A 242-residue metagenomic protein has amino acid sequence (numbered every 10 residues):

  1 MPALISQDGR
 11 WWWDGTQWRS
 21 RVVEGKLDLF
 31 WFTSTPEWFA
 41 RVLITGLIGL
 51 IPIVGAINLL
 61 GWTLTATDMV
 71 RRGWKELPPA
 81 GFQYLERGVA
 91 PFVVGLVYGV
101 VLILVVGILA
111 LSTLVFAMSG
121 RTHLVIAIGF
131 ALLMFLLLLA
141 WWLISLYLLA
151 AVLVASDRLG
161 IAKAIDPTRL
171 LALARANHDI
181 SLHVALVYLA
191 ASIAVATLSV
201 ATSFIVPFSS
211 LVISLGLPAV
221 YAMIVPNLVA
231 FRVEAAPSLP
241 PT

Functional and structural regions predicted by a protein language model:
M1-G25: Signature of WW domains and closely related Tyr/Trp-rich beta-sheet microdomains in eukaryotic regulatory proteins
L4-Q7, K75-P79: Short, low-complexity cationic-aromatic patches
Q7-D8, G15-T16, L50, A117-G120 (+2 more regions): Short, flexible beta-strand-to-coil junctions
R21-R41, T45-R71, P78, F82-S145: Short, small/hydrophobic-residue-rich motifs at membrane-helix boundaries and re-entrant hairpins of integral membrane
D28-I48, P79-L104, L146-T197, V225 (+2 more regions): Interfacial aromatic "cap" segments that immediately flank transmembrane helices in multipass membrane proteins
G49-R71, L124-A164, S192, T197-A235: Selective recognition of hydrophobic, aromatic-rich stretches within alpha-helical transmembrane segments of polytopic
L111-M118, H178-D179, A196-V200: Alpha-helix boundary/capping detector
